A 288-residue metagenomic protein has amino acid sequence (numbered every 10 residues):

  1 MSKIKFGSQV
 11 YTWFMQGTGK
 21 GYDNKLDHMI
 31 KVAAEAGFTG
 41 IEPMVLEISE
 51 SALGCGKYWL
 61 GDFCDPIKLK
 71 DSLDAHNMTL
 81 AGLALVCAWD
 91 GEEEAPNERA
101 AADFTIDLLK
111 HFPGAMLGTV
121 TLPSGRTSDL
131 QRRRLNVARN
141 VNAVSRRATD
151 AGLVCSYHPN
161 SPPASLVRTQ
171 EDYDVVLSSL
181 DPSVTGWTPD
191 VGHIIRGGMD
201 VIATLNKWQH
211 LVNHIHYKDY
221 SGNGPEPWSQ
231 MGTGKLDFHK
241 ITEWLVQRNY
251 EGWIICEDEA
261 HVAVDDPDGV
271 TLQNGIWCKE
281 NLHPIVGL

Functional and structural regions predicted by a protein language model:
M1-T39, D74, A100-D103, V167-P189 (+1 more regions): Histidine-acidic metal/acid-base catalytic patches
T12-F14, V45-E47, V86-W89, T121-R126 (+4 more regions): Active-site-proximal loop/turn and secondary-structure-junction residues that shape catalytic pockets, frequently
A36, I41-E50, G82-L85: Short, conserved active-site loops that position catalytic residues or coordinate cofactors/metal ions across diverse
E42-K70: Glycine-rich, proline-tolerant flexible connector loops at the mouths of alpha/beta enzymes
L53, L122-P123, E226-W228: Vicinal oxygen chelate
G56-W59, V86-A95, G192, Q230-G232: The substrate-binding groove and active-site-proximal loops of carbohydrate-active enzymes, especially glycoside
P66-I67, D71-G82, A88-W187, R196 (+1 more regions): Active-site acidic/histidine proton-transfer and metal-coordination neighborhood in alpha/beta enzyme cores
